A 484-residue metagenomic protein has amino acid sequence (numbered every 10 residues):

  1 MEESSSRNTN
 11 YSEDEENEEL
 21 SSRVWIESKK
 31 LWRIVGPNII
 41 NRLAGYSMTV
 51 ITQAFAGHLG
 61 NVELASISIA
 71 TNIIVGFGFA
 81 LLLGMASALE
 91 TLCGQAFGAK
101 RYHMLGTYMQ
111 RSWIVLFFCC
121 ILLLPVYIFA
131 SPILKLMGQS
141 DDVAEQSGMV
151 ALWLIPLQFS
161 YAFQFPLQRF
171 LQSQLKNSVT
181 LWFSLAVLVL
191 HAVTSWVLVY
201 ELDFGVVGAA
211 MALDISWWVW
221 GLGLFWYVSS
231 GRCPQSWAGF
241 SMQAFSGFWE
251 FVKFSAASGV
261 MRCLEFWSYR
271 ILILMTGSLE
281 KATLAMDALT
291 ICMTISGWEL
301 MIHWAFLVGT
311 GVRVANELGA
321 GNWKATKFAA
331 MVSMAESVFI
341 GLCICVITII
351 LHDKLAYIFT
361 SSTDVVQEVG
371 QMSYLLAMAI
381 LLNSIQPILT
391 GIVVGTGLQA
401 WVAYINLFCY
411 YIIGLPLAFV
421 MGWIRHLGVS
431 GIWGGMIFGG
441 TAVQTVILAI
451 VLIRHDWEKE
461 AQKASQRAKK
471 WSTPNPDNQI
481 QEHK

Functional and structural regions predicted by a protein language model:
E2-G36, V206, A210-W218, L222-L274 (+2 more regions): Interhelical loop/hinge segments that connect adjacent transmembrane helices in multipass membrane
E2-S4, L116-L222, W226: Hydrophobic transmembrane helix module of multi-pass membrane transport proteins
V24-E27, N177-L222, W226, L284 (+7 more regions): Membrane-interface helix-loop junctions in multi-pass transport and translocation proteins
V24-S47, A151, I155, Q174 (+10 more regions): Hydrophobic faces of transmembrane alpha-helices in multi-pass small-molecule transporters and flippases across diverse
W25, L134-L154, S278-D287, L351-A377 (+1 more regions): Interfacial segments at transmembrane-helix termini and the short loops linking adjacent helices
Y46-A65, L134-D141, V197-F204, G259 (+5 more regions): Helix-terminus/linker motif at the lipid-water interface of multi-pass membrane proteins
V50-Q53, L64-L124, I128, Q164-S173 (+3 more regions): Small-residue-rich hydrophobic transmembrane alpha-helices
F77, P125-V126, D141-L167, W182-F183 (+7 more regions): Alpha-helical transmembrane segments of multi-pass membrane proteins
